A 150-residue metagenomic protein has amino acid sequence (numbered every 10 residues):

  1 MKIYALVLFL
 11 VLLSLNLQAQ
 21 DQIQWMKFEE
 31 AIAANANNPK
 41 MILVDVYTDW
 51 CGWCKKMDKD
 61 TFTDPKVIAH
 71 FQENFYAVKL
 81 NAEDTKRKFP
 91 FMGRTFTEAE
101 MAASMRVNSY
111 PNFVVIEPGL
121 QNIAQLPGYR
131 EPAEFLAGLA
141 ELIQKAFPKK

Functional and structural regions predicted by a protein language model:
Y4-L15: Sec-dependent N-terminal signal peptides
L15-D21: Sec/Tat signal peptide C-region and signal peptidase I cleavage site
Q22-W25, D64-F96: Thiol-based oxidoreductase modules, predominantly thioredoxin-like and allied folds used for disulfide exchange
Q24-M41, F71: A short beta-strand-turn-helix
N38-G52, A77: Short active-site neighborhood of thiol/selenol oxidoreductases, capturing the structured segment around
D49, A82-T85, P118-G119, E131: Solvent-exposed coil/turn segments that connect beta secondary-structure elements in extracytoplasmic/periplasmic
K55-K59: Detector for the c-type heme attachment site
D60-F62, F96, E100-P148: Non-catalytic, surface beta->alpha helical segment in thiol-disulfide oxidoreductase systems
